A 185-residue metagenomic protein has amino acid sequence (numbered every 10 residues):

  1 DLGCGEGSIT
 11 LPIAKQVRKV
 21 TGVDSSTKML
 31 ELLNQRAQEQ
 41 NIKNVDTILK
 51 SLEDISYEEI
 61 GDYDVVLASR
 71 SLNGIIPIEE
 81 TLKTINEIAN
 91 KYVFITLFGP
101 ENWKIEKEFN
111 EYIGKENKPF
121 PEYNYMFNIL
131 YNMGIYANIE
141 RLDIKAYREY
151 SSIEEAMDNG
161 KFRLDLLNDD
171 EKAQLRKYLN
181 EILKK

Functional and structural regions predicted by a protein language model:
G3-G7: Class I SAM-dependent methyltransferase "Motif I" SAM/SAH-binding loop
S8, K15-D54: Class I SAM-dependent methyltransferase SAM/SAH-binding core
D54-I60: Short conserved loop adjoining the S-adenosyl-L-methionine
D64-P77: A short SAM/SAH-binding and catalytic strip from SAM-dependent methyltransferases
N90-P100: Conserved beta-strand signature within the Rossmann-like core of class I S-adenosyl-L-methionine
F98-N117: Short, glycine-/aromatic-enriched active-site segment of Class I SAM-dependent methyltransferases
P119-G134: Short alpha-helix
I144-K185: C-terminal helical/coil "lid" or tail adjacent to the Rossmann-like core of SAM-dependent
